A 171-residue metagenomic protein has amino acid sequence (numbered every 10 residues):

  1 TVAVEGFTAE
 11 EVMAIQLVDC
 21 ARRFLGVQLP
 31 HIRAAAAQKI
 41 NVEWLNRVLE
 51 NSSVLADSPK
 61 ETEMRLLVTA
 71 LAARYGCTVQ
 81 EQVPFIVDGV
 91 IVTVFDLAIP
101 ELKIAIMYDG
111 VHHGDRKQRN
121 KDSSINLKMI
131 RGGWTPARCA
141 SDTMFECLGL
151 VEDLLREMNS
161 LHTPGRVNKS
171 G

Functional and structural regions predicted by a protein language model:
T1-L29: Hydrophobic alpha-helical segments and helix pairs
R22-G171: Surface segments flanking catalytic/ligand-binding clefts of nucleic-acid enzymes
